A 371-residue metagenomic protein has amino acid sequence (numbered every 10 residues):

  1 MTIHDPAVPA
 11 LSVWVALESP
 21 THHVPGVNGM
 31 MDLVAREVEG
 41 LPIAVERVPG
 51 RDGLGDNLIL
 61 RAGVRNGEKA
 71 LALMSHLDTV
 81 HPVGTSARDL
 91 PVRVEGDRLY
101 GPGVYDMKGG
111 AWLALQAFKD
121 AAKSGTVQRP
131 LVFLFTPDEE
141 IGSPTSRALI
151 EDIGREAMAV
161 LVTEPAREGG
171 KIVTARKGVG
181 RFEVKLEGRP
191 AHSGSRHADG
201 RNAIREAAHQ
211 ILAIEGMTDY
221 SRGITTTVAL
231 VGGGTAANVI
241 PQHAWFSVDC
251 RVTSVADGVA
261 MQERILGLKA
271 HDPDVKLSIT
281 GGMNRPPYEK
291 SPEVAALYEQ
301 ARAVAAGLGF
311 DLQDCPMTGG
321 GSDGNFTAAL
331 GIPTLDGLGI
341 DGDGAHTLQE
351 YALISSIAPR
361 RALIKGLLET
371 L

Functional and structural regions predicted by a protein language model:
M1-A72, H76, V80, H243-S247 (+2 more regions): N-terminal helical capping/dimerization or prosegment-like subdomains of hydrolases acting on amide or phosphate bonds
T2, S19, A35, P49-R51 (+4 more regions): Metal-dependent amide/peptide-bond hydrolase catalytic core, centered on the "pita-bread" metallohydrolase fold
E68-F135, L348, L353, A358-P359: Active-site metal-coordination/substrate-binding segment of hydrolases, especially metallo-dependent peptidases
A70-A72, L99, M158-V162, E183 (+1 more regions): Short glycine-aspartate micro-motif
M74-S75, L134-T136, L161-E164, K185-E187 (+1 more regions): Short beta-strand segments
G101-Y105, T136-P137, S193-R201: Flexible, glycine/proline-enriched loop segments at strand-loop-helix junctions that form or flank small-ligand binding
M107-K177: Acidic/histidine-rich catalytic neighborhood of metal-dependent amide-processing enzymes
